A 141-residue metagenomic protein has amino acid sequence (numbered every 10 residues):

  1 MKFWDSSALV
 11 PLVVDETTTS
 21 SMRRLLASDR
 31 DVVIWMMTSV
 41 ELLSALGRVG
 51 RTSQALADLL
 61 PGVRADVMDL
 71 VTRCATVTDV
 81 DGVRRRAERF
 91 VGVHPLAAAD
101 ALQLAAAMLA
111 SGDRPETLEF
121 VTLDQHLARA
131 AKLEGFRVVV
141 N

Functional and structural regions predicted by a protein language model:
M1-T38, V49-G62, F136: Short, well-structured N-terminal submotif of metal-dependent ribonuclease cores
T17-S20, R48-V49, D66, L70-T76 (+2 more regions): Noncatalytic, solvent-exposed loop/strand surfaces of beta-propeller-type extracellular/periplasmic domains
I34-V40, A99-L102: Aromatic- and histidine-enriched alpha-helix N-cap/loop-to-helix transition segments that scaffold the rims
M37, L43-G92: Active-site-proximal, substrate-binding regions of enzyme catalytic domains and RNA-binding/basic surfaces
R73-H126: Active-site neighborhoods of divalent-metal-dependent phosphate/nucleic-acid chemistry enzymes
R86, Q125-N141: Extended low-complexity acidic/polar segments
